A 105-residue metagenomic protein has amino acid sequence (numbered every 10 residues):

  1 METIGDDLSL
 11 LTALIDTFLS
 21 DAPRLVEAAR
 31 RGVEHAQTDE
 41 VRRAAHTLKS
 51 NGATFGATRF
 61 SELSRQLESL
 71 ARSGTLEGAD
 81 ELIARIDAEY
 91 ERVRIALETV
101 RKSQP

Functional and structural regions predicted by a protein language model:
M1-P105: Two-component system phosphorelay core
